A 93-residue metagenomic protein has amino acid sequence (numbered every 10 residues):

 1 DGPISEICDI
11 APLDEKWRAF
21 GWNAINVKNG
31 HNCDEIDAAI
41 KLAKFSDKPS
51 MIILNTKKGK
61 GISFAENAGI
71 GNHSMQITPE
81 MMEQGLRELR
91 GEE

Functional and structural regions predicted by a protein language model:
D1-E93: Glycine-rich ThDP/TPP pyrophosphate-binding loop and its adjacent helix/strand module within ThDP-dependent enzymes
